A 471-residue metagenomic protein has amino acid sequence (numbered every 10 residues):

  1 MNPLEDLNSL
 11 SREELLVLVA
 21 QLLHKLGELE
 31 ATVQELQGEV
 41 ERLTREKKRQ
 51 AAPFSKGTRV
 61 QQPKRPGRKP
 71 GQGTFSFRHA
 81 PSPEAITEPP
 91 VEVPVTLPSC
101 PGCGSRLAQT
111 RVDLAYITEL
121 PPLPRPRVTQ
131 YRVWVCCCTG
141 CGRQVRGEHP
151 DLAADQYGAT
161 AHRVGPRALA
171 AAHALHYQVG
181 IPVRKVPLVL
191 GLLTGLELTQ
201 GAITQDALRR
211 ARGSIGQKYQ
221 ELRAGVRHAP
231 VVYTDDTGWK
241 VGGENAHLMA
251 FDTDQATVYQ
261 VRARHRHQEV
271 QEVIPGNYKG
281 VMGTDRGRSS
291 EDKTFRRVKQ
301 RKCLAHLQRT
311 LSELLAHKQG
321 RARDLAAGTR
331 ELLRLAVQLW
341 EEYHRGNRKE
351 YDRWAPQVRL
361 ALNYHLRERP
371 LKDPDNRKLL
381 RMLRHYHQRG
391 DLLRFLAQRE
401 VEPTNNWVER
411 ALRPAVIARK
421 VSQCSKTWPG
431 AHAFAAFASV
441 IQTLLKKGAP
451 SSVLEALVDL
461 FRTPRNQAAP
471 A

Functional and structural regions predicted by a protein language model:
M1-T160, T234, T284: Short, flexible loop/hinge motifs at secondary-structure junctions
Q34, E41, V135-C137, G142-A471: Catalytic center-proximal scaffold of phosphoryl-transfer enzymes
